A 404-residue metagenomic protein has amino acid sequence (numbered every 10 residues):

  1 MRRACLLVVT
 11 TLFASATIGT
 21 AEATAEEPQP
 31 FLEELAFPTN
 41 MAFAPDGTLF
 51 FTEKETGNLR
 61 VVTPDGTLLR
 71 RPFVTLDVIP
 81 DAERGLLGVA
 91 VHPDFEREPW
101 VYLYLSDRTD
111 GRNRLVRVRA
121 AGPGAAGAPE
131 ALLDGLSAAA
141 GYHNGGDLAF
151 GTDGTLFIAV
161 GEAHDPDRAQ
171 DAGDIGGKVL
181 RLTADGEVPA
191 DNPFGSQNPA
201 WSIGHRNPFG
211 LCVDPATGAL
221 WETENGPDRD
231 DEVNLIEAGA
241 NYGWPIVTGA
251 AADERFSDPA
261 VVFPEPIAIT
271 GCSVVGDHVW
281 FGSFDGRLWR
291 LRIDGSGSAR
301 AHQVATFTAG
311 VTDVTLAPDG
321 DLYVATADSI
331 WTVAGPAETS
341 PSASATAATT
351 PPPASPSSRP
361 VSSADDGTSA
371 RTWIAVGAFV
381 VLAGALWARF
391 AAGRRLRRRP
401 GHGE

Functional and structural regions predicted by a protein language model:
M1-A4: Positively charged n-region of N-terminal signal peptides that target proteins for export
L7-T17: Bacterial N-terminal signal peptides
G19-D165, V213, A219-G226, I267-G295 (+1 more regions): Acidic, Gly/Ser/Thr-rich repeat motifs that build Ca2+-stabilized beta-propeller blades
A25-E33, T67-P80, R117-A139, I175-N207 (+2 more regions): Blade-edge beta-strand/turn elements of extracellular beta-propeller and related beta-sheet repeat scaffolds
I158-G176, D230-E232: Short, conserved, GDST-rich strand-edge loop motifs in beta-rich repeat architectures
P199-D230: Repeat-solenoid scaffold signature
A334-D366: C-terminal low-complexity, Ser/Thr- and acidic/Pro-rich disordered "stalk" regions positioned immediately N-terminal
T372-E404: C-terminal membrane-anchoring or membrane-association module
